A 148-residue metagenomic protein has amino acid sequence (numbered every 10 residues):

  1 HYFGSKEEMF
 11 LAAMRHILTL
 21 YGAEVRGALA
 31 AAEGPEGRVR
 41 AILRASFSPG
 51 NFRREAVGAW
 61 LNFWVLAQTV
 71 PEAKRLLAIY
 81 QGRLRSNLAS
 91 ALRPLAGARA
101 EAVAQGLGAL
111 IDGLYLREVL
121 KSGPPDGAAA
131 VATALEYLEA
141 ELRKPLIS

Functional and structural regions predicted by a protein language model:
H1-G4, A12: Base-recognition residues in the alpha-helical recognition helix of bacterial helix-turn-helix
Y2, L20, P94-L95: Residue cluster at the C-terminal edge of the helix-turn-helix DNA-binding motif
E8-A31, G37, A41-A45, I79-S86 (+2 more regions): Alpha-helical structural segments
M9, I42-S46, W60-W64, L107 (+1 more regions): Short alpha-helical scaffolding segments that buttress acidic/His motifs in well-ordered protein cores
G37-R38, N51-R75: Amphipathic alpha-helical segments used for helix-helix packing
G50-G58, S90-L95, G127: A surface-exposed regulatory interaction patch that couples sensing to output across bacterial transport/metabolic
K74-A78, R93-S148: Hydrophobic/aromatic-rich alpha-helical bundle segments in the mid-to-C-terminal region
